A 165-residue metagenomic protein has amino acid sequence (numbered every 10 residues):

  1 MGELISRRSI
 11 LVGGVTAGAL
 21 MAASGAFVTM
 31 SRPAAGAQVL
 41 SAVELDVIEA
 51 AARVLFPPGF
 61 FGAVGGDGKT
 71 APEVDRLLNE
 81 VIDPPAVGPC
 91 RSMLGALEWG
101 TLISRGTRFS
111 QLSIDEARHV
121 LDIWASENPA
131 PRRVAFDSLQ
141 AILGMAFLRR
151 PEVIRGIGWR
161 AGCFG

Functional and structural regions predicted by a protein language model:
M1-M21: N-terminal secretory signal peptides and thylakoid transit peptides that target proteins across membranes
M21-S24, E49: Residues on a specific face of well-ordered alpha-helices
S24-A34: Membrane-interface motif at the C-terminal end of an N-terminal transmembrane signal
Q38-R149, R155: Flexible, low-complexity segments enriched for small/polar residues
E152-F164: Disulfide-stabilized extracellular recognition modules
